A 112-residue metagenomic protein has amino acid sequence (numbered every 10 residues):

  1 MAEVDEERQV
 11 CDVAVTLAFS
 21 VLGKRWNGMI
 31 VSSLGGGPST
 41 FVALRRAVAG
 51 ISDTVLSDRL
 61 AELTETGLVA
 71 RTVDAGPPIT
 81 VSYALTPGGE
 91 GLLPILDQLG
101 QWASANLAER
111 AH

Functional and structural regions predicted by a protein language model:
M1-V10, L17, S104-H112: HhH-family (HhH-GPD) DNA N-glycosylase catalytic core used in base-excision repair
Q9-V55, T66, G76-A84: N-terminal helix-turn-helix DNA-binding core of bacterial DNA-binding proteins
G28, T66, I95-L107: Alpha-helical linker/hinge and terminal dimerization helices associated with HTH transcriptional regulators
R59: Residues within the DNA-recognition helix of helix-turn-helix
A75-Q98: Basic, amphipathic "hinge/linker" alpha-helix immediately C-terminal to the N-terminal HTH DNA-binding motif
